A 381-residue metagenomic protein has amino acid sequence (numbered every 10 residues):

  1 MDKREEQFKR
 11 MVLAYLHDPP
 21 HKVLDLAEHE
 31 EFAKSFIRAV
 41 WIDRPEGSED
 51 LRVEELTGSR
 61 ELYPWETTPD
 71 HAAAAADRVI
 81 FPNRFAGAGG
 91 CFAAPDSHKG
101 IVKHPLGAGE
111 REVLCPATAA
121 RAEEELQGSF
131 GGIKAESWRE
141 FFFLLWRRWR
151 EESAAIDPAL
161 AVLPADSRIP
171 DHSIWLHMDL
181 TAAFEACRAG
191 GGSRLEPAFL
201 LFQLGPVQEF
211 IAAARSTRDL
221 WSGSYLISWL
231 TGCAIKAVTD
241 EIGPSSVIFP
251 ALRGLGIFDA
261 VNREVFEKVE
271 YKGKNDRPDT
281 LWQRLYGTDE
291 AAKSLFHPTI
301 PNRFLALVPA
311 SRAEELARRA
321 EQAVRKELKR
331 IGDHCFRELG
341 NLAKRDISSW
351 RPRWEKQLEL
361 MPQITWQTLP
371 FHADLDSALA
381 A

Functional and structural regions predicted by a protein language model:
M1-A381: Regulatory and interdomain segments flanking nucleotide-handling catalytic cores in signaling/defense enzymes
